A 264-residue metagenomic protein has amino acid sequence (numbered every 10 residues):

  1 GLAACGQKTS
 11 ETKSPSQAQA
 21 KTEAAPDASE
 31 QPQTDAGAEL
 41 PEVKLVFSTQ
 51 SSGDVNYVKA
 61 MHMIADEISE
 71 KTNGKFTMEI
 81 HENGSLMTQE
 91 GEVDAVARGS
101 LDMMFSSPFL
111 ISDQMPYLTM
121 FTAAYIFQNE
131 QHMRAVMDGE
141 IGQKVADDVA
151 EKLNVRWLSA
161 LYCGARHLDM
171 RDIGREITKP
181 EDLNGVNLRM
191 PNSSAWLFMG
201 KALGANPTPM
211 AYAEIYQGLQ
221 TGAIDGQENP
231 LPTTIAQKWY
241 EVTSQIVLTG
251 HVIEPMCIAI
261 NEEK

Functional and structural regions predicted by a protein language model:
L2-A4: C-terminal motif of bacterial Sec signal peptides marking the signal peptidase cleavage site
G6-P15, P32-H132, A150-K264: N-terminal secretory/targeting leader peptides
P15-Q33: N-terminal low-complexity, Pro/Thr-rich disordered segments that flank secretion/membrane-targeting signals
Q128-D148: A gly/proline- and charged-residue-enriched helix-loop-helix capping module
